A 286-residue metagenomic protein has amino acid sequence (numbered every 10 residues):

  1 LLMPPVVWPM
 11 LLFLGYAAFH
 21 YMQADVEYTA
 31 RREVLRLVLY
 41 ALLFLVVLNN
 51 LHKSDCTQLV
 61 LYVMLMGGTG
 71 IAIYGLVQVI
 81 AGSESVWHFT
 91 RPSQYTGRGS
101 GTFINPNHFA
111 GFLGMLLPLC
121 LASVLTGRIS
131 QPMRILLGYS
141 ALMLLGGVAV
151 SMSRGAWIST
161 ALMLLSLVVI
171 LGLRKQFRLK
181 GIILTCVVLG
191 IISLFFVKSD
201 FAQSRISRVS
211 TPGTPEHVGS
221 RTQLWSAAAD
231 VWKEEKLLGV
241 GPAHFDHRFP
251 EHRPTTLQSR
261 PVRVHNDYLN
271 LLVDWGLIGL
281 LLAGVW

Functional and structural regions predicted by a protein language model:
L1-F19, D25-V38, L42-M66, A122-G138 (+3 more regions): Transmembrane signal-anchor hairpin modules in multi-pass inner-membrane enzymes, especially those that act on
L1-V6, G15-A41, N49-L59, I73-F109 (+2 more regions): Interfacial transmembrane-helix termini
R32-V38, G101-C120, Y268, D274-L280: Membrane-interface loop-to-helix entry segments
L43, L117, A202, A283-W286: Hydrophobic/aromatic residues in alpha-helical transmembrane segments
L43-V46, L65-A72, G138-V148, F196: Hydrophobic alpha-helical transmembrane segments of multi-pass inner membrane proteins, especially in bacterial systems
S54, I73-G82, T90, L145-M152 (+5 more regions): A membrane-periplasm/extracellular boundary helix in multi-pass inner-membrane enzymes that assemble envelope glycans
N105, S207, T222-V262, Y268-L281: TM-adjacent membrane-interface loops and short helices in multi-pass inner/ER membrane proteins
V169, L277-W286: Hydrophobic transmembrane alpha-helices and their immediate junctions
